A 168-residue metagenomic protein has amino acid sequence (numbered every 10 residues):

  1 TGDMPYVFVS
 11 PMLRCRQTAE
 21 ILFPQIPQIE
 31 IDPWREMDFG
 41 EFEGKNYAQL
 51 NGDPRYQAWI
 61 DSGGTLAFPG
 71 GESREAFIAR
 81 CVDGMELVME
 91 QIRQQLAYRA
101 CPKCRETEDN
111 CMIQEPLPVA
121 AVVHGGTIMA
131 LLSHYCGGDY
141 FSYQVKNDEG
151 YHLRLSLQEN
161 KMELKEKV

Functional and structural regions predicted by a protein language model:
T1-D3, G84-E90: ANL superfamily AMP-binding
T1-R55: Phosphate-coordination/substrate-recognition cap region in phosphate-metabolizing enzymes
P5, P116-G125: Generic beta-sheet signal
V9-S10, A79, V122-V123: Short beta-strand scaffold positions
Y47-I60, K161-V168: A polyampholytic, Gly/Pro-enriched intrinsically disordered region
Q57-A76: Short glycine/proline- and acidic residue-enriched helix-loop micro-motifs that form flexible lids or anion-recognition
R93-E115: Intrinsically disordered, low-complexity terminal tails and inter-domain linkers enriched for S/T/G/P/D/E
C136-E163: Domain-level recognition of soluble alpha/beta enzyme cores, biased toward histidine phosphatases/phosphomutases
